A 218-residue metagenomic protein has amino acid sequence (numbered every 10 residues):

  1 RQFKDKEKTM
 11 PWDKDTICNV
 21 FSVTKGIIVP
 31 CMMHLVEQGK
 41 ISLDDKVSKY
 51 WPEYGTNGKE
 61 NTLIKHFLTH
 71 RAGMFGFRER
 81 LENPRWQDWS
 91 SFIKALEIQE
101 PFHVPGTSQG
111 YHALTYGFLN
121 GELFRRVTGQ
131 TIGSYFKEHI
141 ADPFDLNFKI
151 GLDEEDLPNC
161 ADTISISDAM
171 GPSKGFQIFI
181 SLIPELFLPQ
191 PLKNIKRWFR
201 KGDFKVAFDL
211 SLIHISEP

Functional and structural regions predicted by a protein language model:
R1-V20, I98: Short, conserved catalytic-motif segment at the N-terminal edge
G26-C31, T115-L123: Short amphipathic alpha-helical face segments that pack within enzyme cores and frequently flank/anchor catalytic
I27, M33-P52, V127-D153: Short, well-structured active-site flanking segments
N57-R80: Short helix- or helix-capping micro-motifs that position conserved polar/aromatic residues at function-defining sites
T107-T115: Cytochrome P450
E154-I180: Carbohydrate-binding/catalytic loop surfaces
R200-S211: Long, low-complexity, polar/charged, intrinsically disordered or flexibly structured peripheral segments
L210-P218: Residue-level detector of conserved catalytic or cofactor/ligand-binding positions in enzyme active sites
